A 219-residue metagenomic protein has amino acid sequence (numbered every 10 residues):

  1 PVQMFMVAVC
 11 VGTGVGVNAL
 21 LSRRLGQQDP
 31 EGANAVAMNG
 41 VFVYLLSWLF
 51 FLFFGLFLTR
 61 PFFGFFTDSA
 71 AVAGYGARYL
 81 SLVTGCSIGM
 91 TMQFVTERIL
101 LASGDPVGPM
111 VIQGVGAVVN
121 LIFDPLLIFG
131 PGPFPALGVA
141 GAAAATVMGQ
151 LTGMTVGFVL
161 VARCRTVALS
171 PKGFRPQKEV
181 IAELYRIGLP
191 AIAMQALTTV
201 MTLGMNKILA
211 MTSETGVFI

Functional and structural regions predicted by a protein language model:
P1, G76-L80, A143, E214-I219: Small-residue hotspots at the loop-to-helix junctions and early N-terminal turns of transmembrane alpha-helices
P1-F53, M90-P109, M201-N206, A210 (+1 more regions): Small-residue-rich hydrophobic transmembrane alpha-helices
M4, Y44, V83, P109 (+7 more regions): Residue-level signature of transmembrane alpha-helical cores of multipass secondary-active transporters and flippases
F5-A8, L52, N120-D124, M154-F158: Hydrophobic transmembrane alpha-helices of multi-pass small-molecule transporters
L21-I88, F134-L189: Short alpha-helical transmembrane segments in multi-pass integral membrane proteins
Y44, I99-L126, A140-V147: Alpha-helical transmembrane segments of multi-pass membrane transporters/permeases
G55, R98, D124, I128 (+2 more regions): Structural signal for membrane-spanning alpha-helices in multi-pass inner-membrane proteins, emphasizing helix cores
F63-A70, L126-L137, A196-I219: Helix-terminus/linker motif at the lipid-water interface of multi-pass membrane proteins
